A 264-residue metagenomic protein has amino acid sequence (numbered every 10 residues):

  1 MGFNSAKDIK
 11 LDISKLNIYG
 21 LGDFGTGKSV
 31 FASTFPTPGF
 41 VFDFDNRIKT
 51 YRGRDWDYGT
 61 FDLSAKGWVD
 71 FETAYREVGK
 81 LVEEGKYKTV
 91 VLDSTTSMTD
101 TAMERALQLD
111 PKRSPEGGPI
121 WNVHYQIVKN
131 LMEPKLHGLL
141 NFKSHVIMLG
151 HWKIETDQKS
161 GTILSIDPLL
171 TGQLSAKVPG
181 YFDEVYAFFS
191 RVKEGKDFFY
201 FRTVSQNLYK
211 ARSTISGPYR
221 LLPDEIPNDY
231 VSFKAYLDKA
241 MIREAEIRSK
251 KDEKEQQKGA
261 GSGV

Functional and structural regions predicted by a protein language model:
M1-I9, Q257-V264: Short, Lys/Arg-enriched, disordered terminal segments
G2-L92, T96-T101: Conserved P-loop
K10, F31-S33, G138-L139, S175-P179 (+1 more regions): A general structural signal for short secondary-structure junctions and capping/turn motifs
G39-V41, V146, V185-A187: Short, well-ordered beta-strand core segments
D45-R47, S64, W152, F188-R191: Short, solvent-exposed coil/turn elements at secondary-structure transition points
G85, F142, G180: Structured loop/turn residues at beta-strand edges in well-structured enzyme cores
S94-A176: P-loop NTPase motor core
I154-V264: Conserved GTP-binding G-domain of TRAFAC-class P-loop NTPases and closely related GTPase folds
